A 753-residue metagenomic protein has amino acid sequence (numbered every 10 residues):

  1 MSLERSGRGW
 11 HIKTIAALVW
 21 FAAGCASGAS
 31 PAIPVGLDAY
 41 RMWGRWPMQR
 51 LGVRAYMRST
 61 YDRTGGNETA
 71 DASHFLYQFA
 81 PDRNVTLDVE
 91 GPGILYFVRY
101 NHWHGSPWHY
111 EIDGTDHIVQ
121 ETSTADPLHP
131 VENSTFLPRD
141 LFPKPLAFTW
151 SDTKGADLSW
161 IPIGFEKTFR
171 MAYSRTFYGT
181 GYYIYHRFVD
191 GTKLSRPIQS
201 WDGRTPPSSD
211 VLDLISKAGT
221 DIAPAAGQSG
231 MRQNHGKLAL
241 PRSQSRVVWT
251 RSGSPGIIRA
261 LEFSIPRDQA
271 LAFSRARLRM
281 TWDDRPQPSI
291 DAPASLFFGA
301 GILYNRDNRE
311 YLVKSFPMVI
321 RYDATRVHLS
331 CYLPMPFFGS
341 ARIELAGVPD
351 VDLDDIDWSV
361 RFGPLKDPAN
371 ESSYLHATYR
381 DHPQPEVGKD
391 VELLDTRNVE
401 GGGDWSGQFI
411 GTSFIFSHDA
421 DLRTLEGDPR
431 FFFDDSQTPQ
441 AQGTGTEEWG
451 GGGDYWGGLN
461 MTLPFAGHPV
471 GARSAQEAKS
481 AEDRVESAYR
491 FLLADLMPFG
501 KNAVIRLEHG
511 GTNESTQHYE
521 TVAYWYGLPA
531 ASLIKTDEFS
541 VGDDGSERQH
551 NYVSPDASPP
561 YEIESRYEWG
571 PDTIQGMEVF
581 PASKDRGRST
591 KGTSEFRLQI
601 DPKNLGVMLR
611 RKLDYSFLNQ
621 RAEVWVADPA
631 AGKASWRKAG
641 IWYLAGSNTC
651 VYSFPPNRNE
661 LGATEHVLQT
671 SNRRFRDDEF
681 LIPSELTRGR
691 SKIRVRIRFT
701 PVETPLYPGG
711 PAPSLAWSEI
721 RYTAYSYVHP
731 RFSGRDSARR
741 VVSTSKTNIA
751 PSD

Functional and structural regions predicted by a protein language model:
M1-L3, C25-P31, V742-D753: Basic/polar N-terminal segments that are highly enriched at the extreme N-terminus, encompassing both cleavable
S2-I15: Bacterial N-terminal signal peptides that target proteins for export
T14-A16, A22, T747: Ala/Thr-enriched low-complexity intrinsically disordered regions
L18-G28, S487: Hydrophobic h-region of N-terminal signal peptides that target proteins for export in Gram-negative bacteria
A29-S558, E562, K591, L613: Beta-strand-centric surfaces of beta-sandwich/beta-rich domains
V131-E166, R306-Y332, P336, E447-P498 (+2 more regions): Beta-strand-rich ligand-recognition modules
R175, I198-D202, L492, L496-T573 (+4 more regions): TerminUS-proximal long segments
